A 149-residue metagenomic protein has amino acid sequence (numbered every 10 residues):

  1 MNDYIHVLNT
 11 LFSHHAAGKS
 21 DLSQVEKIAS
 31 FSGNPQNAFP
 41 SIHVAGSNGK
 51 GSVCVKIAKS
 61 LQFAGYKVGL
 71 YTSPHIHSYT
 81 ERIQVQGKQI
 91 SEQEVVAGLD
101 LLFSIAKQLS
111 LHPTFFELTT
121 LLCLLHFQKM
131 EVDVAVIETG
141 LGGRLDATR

Functional and structural regions predicted by a protein language model:
M1-G46, V53-V55, K59-Y66, Y71 (+2 more regions): Short functional linear segments
L22, A29, N34-N37, F63-R149: ATP-dependent carboxylate-amine ligase catalytic core
